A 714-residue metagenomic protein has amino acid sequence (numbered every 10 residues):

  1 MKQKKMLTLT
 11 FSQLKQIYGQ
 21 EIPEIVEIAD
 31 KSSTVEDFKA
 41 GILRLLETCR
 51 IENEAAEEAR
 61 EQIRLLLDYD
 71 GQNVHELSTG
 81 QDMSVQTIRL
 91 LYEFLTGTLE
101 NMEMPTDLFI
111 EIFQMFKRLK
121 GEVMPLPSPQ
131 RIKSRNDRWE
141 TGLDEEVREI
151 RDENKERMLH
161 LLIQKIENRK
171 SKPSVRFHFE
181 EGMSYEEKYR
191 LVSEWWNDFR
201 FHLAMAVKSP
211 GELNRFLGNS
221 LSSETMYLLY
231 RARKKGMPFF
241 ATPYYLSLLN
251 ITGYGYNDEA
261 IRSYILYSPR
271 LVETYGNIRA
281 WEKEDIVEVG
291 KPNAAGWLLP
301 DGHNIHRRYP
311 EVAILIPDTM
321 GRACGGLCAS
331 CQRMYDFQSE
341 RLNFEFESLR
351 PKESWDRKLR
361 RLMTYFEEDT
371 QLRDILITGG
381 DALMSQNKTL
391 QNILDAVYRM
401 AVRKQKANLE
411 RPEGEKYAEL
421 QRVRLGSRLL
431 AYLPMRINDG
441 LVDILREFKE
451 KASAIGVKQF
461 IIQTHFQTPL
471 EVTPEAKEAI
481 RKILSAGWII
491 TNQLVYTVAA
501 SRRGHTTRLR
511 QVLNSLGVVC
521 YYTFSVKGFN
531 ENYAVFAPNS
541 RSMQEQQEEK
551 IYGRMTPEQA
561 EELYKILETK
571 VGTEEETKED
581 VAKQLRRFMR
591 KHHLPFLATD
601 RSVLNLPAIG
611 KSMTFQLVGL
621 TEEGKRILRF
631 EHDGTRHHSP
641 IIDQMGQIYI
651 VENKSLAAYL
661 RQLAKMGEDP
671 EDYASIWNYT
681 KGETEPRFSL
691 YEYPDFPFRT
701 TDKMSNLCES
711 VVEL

Functional and structural regions predicted by a protein language model:
K2-Y309: Flexible, acidic/Gly-rich N-terminal and inter-domain linker regions that tether and position cofactor-handling modules
L229-M237, I305, R350, D381-S385 (+2 more regions): Conserved aromatic-histidine-acidic binding/catalytic patches
A241, Q547-L714: C-terminal accessory regions of radical SAM enzymes
A241, W297-D336: N-terminal pre-triad scaffold of radical SAM enzymes
R307, D318-R322, D336-E347, G426-S427 (+2 more regions): Catalytic or ion-translocation cores adjacent to nucleophile or general acid/base/metal-coordination motifs in diverse
Y309-A313, L327, D369-T378, V423-G426: Glycine-rich, often proline-containing surface loops adjacent to acidic residues and nearby aromatics that form
A323, M334-I375, K388, N392-I393 (+1 more regions): Conserved alpha-helical substructure of the radical SAM core
L359-R360, Y365-E367, L383-T556: Conserved AdoMet/S-adenosylmethionine-binding subsite of the radical SAM
